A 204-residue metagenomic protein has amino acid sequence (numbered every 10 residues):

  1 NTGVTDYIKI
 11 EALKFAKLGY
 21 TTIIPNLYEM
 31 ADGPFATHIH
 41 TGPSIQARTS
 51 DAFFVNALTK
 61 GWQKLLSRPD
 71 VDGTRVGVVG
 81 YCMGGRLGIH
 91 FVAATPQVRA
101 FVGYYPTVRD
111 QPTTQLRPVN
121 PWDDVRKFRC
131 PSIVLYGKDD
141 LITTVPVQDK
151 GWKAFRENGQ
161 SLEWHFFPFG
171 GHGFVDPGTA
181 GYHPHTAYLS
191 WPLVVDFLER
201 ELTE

Functional and structural regions predicted by a protein language model:
N1-E204: N-terminal cap/leader regions of alpha/beta-hydrolase-fold enzymes, predominantly small-molecule hydrolases
